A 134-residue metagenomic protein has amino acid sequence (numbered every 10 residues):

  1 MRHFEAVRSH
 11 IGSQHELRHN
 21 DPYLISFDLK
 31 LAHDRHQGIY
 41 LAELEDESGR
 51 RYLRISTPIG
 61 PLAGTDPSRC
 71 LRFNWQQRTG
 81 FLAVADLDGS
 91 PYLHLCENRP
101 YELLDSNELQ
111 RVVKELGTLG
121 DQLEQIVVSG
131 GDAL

Functional and structural regions predicted by a protein language model:
M1-I39, T79, A85: Charge-rich, low-complexity N-terminal segments
R2-E5, G64-T65, S90, N107: Generic alpha-helical secondary structure signal
R8, C70-N74, V113: A generic alpha-helix structural signal
L29, T57-I59, E97-Y101: Short beta-strand-to-loop capping motifs
A32-S56: Short, well-structured hydrophobic secondary-structure segments
H33, E45-E47, P61-A63, Y101-L103: Residues that cap or initiate secondary-structure elements
R50-Y92: Short, internal acidic amphipathic alpha-helical interface segments that mediate docking to partner proteins
G80-L134: Well-ordered alpha/beta subsegment
